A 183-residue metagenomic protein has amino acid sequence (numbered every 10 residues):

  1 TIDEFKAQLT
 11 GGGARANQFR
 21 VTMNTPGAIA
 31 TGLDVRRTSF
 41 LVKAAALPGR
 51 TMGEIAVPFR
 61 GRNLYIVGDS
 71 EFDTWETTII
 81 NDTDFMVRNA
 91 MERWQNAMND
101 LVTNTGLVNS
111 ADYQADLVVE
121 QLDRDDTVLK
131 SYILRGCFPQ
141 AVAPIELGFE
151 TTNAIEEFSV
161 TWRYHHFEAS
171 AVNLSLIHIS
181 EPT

Functional and structural regions predicted by a protein language model:
T1-A14, R62-Y132, F167-S175: Extracellular/virion structural assembly segments
D3-G53: Small/polar-rich, solvent-exposed N-terminal microdomains that initiate assembly or binding
Q18, T74, D116, S159 (+1 more regions): A residue-level signal for beta-strand positions that form part of recognition/binding surfaces within mature
T25, Q121-D123, E181: Residue-level signal for short segments within beta-strands and strand-turn junctions of well-structured beta-sheet
S39-E54, Q114-F167: Short beta-strand and beta-hairpin "edge-sheet" elements
A56-R60: Short linear interaction motifs
S175-T183: Residue-level detector of conserved catalytic or cofactor/ligand-binding positions in enzyme active sites
